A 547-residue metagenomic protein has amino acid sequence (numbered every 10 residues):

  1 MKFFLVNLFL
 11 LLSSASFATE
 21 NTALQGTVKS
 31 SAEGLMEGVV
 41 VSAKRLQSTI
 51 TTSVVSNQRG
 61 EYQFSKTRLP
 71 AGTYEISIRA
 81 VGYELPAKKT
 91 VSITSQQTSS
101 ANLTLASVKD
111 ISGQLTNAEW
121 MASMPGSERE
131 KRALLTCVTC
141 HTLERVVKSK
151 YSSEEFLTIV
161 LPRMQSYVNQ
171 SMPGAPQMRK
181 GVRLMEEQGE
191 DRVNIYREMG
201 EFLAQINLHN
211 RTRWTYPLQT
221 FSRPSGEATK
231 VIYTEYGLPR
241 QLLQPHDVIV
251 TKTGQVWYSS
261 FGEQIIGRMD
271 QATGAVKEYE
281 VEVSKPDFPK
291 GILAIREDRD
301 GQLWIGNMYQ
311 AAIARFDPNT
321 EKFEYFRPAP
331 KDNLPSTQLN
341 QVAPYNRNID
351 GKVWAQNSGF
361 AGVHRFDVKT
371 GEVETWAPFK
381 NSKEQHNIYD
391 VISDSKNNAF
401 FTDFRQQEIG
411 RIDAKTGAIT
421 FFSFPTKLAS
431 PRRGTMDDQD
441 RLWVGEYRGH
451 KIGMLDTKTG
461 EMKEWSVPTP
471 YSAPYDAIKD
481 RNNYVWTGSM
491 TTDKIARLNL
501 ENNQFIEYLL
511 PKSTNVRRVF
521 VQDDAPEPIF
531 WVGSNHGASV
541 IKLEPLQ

Functional and structural regions predicted by a protein language model:
T27-M36, L69: Structural motif
L46-Q63: Short, acidic Ser/Thr/Gly-rich low-complexity loop/linker segments typical of extracellular and cell-surface proteins
Q47-T49, A71-T90: A short, solvent-exposed loop/turn motif at the edges and junctions of modular extracellular/periplasmic domains
S92-L115: Extracellular beta-sheet/turn segments enriched in Thr/Pro/Gly and aliphatic residues
A133-E144, L203: The canonical Cys-X-X-Cys-His
Q241-T253, K285-D300, D332-D350, N381-K396 (+4 more regions): Beta-rich, blade/repeat-based domains predominating in secreted/periplasmic proteins but also intracellular
W257-G262, L303-Y309, N346, V353-G359 (+4 more regions): Conserved beta-strand positions in repeat-built beta-propeller and related beta-rich domains
L510-Q547: Blade-level signature of beta-propeller repeat domains, shared across WD40, Kelch, NHL, RCC1 and BNR/Asp-box propellers
